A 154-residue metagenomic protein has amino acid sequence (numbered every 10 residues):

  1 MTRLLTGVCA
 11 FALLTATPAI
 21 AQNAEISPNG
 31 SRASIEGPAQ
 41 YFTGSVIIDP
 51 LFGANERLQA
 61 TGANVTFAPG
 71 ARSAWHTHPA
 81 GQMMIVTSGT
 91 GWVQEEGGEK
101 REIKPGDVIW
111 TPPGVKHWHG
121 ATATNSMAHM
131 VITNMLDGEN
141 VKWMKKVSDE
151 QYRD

Functional and structural regions predicted by a protein language model:
M1-V8: Bacterial N-terminal signal peptides that target proteins for export
C9-L14: Hydrophobic helical h-region of N-terminal Sec-dependent signal peptides in bacterial secretory/periplasmic proteins
A16-P18: N-terminal signal peptide c-region/cleavage motif recognized by signal peptidases
I20-Q59, V141-D154: A short, N-terminal "cap"/entry segment at the start of jelly-roll beta-barrel domains of the cupin/DSBH fold
N64-A68, T77-V93, I132-N134: Short, conserved beta-strand element in jelly-roll/cupin
S73-A80, V115-A121: Histidine-centered catalytic micro-motifs
G97-G114: Short acidic-glycine-tyrosine-enriched beta hairpin
T124-W143: A short hydrophobic beta-strand segment most commonly corresponding to one strand of the jelly-roll/cupin
